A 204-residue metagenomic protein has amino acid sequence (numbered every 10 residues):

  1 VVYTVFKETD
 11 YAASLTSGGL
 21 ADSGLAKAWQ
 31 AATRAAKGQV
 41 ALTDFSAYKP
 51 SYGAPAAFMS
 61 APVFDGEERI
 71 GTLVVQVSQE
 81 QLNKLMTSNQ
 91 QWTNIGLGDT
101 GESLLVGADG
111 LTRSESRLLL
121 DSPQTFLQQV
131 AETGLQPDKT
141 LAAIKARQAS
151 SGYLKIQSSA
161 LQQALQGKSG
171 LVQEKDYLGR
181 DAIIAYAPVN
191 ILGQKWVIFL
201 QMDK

Functional and structural regions predicted by a protein language model:
Y3-L15, T33-K37, G66, Q81-P188 (+1 more regions): Intrinsic low-complexity, intrinsically disordered coil/linker regions enriched in small/polar and charged residues
Y3-V77, K84, Q173-K175: Extracytoplasmic/periplasmic ligand-binding sensor regions of membrane-associated signaling proteins
G19-D22, S60, S88-Q90, V130-T133 (+1 more regions): Short, charged/polar low-complexity linear motifs in solvent-exposed/disordered segments
L20, V77, K155-S159, M202: Short coil/turn linker and secondary-structure boundary residues
M59, G71, D99-G101, A182 (+1 more regions): Envelope-exposed proteins and targeting segments
M59-A61, L104, A187, F199: Conserved hydrophobic/aromatic positions in well-ordered beta-strands
G71-S78, I184-K204: Short, hydrophobic beta-strand elements of compact beta-sandwich sensory domains
